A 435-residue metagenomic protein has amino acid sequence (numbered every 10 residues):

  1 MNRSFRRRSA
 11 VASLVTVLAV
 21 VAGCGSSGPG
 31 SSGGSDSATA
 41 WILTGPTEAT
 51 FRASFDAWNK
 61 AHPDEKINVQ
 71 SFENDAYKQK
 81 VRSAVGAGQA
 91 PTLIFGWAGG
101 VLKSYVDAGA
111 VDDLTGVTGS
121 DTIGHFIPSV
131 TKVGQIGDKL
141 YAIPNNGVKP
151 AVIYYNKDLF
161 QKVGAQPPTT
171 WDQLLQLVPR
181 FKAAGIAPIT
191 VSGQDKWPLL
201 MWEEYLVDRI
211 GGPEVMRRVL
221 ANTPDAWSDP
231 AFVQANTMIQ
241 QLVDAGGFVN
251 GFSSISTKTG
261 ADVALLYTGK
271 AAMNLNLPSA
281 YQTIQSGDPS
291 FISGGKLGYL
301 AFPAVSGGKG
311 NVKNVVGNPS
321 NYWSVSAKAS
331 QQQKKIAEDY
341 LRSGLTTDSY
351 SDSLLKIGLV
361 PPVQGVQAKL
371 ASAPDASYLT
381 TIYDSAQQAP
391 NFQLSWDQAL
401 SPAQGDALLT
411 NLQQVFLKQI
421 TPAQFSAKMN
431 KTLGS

Functional and structural regions predicted by a protein language model:
N2-K103, A108, S120, Q332 (+3 more regions): Conserved N-terminal structural module of periplasmic/extracytoplasmic solute-binding proteins
S71-K80, G99-G100, T169-Q176, F252-Y267: Short helix-initiation/N-cap motifs at beta->coil->alpha
G99-A151: Hinge/lid segment of periplasmic solute-binding proteins
T115-F126, G193, I210-Q234, D288-I292 (+3 more regions): Short, solvent-exposed loop/beta-turn-alpha elements that line the ligand-binding surface or hinge of extracytoplasmic
Y141-N145, A151, L175-S228: Extracytoplasmic/periplasmic solute-binding protein
P144, I357-Q367, Y378-L433: C-terminal capping/gating helix-and-loop segments adjacent to ligand/active sites or protein-protein/ligand interfaces
A221-S254: Glycine-centered hinge/linker elements that transmit conformational signals in sensory and ligand-binding systems
A245-G247, D288-K356: Extracytoplasmic/periplasmic substrate-recognition and gating elements
